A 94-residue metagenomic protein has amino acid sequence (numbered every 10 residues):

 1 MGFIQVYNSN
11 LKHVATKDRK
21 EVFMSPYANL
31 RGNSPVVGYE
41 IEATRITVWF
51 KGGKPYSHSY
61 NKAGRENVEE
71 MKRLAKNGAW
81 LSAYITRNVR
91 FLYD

Functional and structural regions predicted by a protein language model:
F3-F23: Short, Lys/Arg-enriched N-terminal segments with co-localized hydrophobic residues within the first ~10-30 amino acids
M24-Y60, G64, V68-D94: A charge-rich, low-complexity, intrinsically flexible signal that marks solvent-exposed coils, linkers, repeats
